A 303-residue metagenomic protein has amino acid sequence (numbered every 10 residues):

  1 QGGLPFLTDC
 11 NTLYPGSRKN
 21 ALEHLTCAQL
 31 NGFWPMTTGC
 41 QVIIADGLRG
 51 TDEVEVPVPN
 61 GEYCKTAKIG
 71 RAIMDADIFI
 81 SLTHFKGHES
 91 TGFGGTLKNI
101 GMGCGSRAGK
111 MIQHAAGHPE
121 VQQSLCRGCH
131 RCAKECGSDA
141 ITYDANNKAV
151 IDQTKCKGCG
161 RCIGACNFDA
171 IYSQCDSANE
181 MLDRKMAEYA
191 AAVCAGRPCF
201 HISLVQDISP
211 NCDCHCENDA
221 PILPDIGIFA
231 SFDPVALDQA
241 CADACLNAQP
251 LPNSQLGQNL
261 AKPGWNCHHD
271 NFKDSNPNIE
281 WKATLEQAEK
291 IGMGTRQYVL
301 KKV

Functional and structural regions predicted by a protein language model:
Q1-V303: Extended, low-polarity segments enriched in aliphatic/aromatic residues
